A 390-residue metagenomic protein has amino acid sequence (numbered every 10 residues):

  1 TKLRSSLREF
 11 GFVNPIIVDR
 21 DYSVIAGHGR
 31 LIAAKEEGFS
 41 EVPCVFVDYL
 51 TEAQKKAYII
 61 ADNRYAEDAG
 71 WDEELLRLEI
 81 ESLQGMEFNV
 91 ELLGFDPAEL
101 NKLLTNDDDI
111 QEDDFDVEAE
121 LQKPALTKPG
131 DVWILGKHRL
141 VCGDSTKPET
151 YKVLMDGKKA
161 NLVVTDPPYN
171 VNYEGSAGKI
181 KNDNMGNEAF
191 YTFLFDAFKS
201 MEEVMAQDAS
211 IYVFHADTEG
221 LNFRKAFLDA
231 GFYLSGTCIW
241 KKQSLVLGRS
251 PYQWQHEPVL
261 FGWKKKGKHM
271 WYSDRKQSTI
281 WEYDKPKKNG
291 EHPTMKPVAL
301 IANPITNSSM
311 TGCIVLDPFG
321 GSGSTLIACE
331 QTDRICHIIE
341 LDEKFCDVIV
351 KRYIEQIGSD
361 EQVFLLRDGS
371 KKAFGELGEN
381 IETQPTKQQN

Functional and structural regions predicted by a protein language model:
T1-C346, N390: Core catalytic lobe of class I
D131-K152, V350-N390: S-adenosyl-L-methionine
